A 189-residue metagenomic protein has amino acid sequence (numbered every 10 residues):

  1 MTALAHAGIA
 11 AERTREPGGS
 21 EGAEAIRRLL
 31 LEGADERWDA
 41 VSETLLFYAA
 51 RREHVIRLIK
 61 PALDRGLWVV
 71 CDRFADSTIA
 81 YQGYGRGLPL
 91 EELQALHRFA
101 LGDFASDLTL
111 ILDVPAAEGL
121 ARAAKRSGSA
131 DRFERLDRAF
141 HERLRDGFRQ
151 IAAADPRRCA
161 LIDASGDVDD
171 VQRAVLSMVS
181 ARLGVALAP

Functional and structural regions predicted by a protein language model:
M1-A3, A117-P189: NTP-dependent small-molecule kinase module
A7-L101, A174: ATP-dependent small-molecule kinase phosphotransfer cores that center on conserved nucleotide phosphate-binding segments
G8-A10, G66, S106, P156-C159: A generic structural signal for alpha->beta connector loops
T14, V70, L108-L110, A160-I162: Hydrophobic/aromatic beta-strand patches that form the interior of the parallel beta-sheet core in alpha/beta enzyme
P17, E21, A50, F74 (+3 more regions): Short beta->alpha linker loops
T44-L46, I111, R132, L161: Short aromatic/hydrophobic contact patches that present stacked aromatics for nucleic-acid/ligand binding
T78-D146: A glycine- and Lys/Arg-enriched "phosphate-lid" helix/loop adjacent to the NTP-binding pocket of small-molecule kinases
